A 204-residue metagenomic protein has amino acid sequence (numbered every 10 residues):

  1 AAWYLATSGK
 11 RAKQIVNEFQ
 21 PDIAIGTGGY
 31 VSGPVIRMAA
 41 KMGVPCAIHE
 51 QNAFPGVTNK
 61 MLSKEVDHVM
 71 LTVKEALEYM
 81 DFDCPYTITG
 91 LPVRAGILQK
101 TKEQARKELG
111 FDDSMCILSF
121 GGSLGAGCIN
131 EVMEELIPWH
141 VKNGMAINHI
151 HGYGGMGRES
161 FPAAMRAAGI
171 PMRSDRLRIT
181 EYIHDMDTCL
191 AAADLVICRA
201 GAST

Functional and structural regions predicted by a protein language model:
A1-I23: An amphipathic, basic-hydrophobic alpha-helix
A1-T7, T89, G155-G157: Conserved nucleotide-sugar phosphate-binding/catalytic loop shared by glycosyltransferases and other
L5, A12, T58-N59, R176-I179 (+2 more regions): Acidic, amphipathic alpha-helical patches
A12, I23-M42: An aromatic- and histidine-rich active-site surface loop
E18-Q20, K64-E65, D185, A191-A192: Alpha-helix C-terminal capping/helix-to-coil transition sites in glycosyltransferase folds
A24, L195-V196, S203: Hydrophobic acceptor-binding patch used for acceptor engagement in glycosyltransferases
A40-E103: Active-site-proximal region of nucleotide-activated glycan assembly enzymes, centered on histidine/acidic-rich loops
K102-C198: Donor-nucleotide binding loops and adjacent catalytic segments primarily of GT-B fold Leloir glycosyltransferases
